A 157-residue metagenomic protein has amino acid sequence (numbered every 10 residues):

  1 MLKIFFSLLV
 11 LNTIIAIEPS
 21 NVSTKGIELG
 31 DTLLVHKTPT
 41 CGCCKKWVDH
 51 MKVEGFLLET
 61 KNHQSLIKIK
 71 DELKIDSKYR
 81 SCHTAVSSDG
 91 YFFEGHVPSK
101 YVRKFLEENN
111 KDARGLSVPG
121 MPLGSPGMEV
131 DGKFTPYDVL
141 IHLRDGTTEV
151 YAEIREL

Functional and structural regions predicted by a protein language model:
I4-N12: Sec-dependent N-terminal signal peptides
I17-E28: Cleaved targeting-peptide boundary
G26-E54: Local sequence-structure signature of Cys/Sec-based thiol-disulfide redox active-site neighborhoods
T32-L33, F56-L58, D89-F92: Short active-site oxyanion
C43-S87: N-terminal, post-signal-peptide region of Sec/Tat-exported proteins
K78-L157: Thiol/selenol-based redox catalytic cores and closely related redox-interacting motifs
